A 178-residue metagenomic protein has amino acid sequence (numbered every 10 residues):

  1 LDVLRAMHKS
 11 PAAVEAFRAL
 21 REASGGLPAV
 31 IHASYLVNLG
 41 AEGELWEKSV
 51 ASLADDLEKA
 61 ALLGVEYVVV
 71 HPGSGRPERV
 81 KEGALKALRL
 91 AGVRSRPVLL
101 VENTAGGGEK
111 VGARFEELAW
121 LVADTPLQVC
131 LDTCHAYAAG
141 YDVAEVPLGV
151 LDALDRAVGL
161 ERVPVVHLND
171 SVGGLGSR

Functional and structural regions predicted by a protein language model:
L1, L27-I31, L127-T133, L160-V172: Non-cysteine beta-strand/loop elements that form the S-adenosyl-L-methionine
L1-A33, L39-D55: N-terminal pre-domain/capping segments
L1-D2, S34-L36, G73-G75, E102-G106 (+2 more regions): Active-site beta-loop-alpha junctions enriched in small/polar residues
D2, D55-D56, D124, D132 (+3 more regions): Acidic-enriched, low-complexity/disordered segments with a strong bias for Aspartate over Glutamate
H8, G40, V111-A119, Y137-R178: Gly/Pro-rich active-site loop or hairpin
S10-G25, A54-K59, L85-R89, R114-D124 (+1 more regions): Short amphipathic alpha-helices and their capping/turn segments at secondary-structure boundaries
A29, L99, G173-S177: Short, basic/glycine-rich phosphate-binding loops at helix/coil junctions that contact nucleotide phosphates
N38-L131: Active-site acidic/histidine proton-transfer and metal-coordination neighborhood in alpha/beta enzyme cores
